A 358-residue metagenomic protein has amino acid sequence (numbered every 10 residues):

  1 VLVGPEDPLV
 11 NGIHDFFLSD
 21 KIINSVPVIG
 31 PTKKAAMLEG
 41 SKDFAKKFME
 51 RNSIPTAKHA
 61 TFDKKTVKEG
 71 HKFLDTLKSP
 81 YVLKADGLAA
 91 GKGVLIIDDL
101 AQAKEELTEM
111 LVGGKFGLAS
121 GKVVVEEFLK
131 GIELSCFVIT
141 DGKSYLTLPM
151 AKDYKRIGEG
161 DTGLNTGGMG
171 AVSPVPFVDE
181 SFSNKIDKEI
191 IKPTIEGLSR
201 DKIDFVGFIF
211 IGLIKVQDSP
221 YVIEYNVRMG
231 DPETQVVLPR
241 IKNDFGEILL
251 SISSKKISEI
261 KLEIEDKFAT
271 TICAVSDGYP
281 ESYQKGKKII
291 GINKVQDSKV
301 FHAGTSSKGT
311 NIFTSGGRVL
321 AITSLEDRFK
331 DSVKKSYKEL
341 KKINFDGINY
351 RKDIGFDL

Functional and structural regions predicted by a protein language model:
L2-S41, S53-K64: A short, GP-enriched loop/loop-strand-helix hinge that lies immediately N-terminal to, or at the N-terminal rim
E6-P8, G87-L88, D277-G278: Short glycine-rich anion-binding loops that position phosphate/pyrophosphate groups of nucleotides and phosphorylated
L18-I23, E50-I54, T61, D75 (+14 more regions): Generic secondary-structure signature for well-ordered alpha-helical cores
S25, L38-V124, P176-K192: Active-site nucleotide/adenylate-binding loops and adjacent lid/helix of ATP-dependent enzymes
G93-T234: Internal nucleotide-binding/catalytic subdomain
D187-I209, N226-D297: Active-site "cap" helix and flanking loop/linker of ATP-utilizing ligase/carboxylase catalytic domains
S251-L358: Peripheral (often C-terminal) accessory segments that flank ATP-dependent C-N-forming ligase machineries
